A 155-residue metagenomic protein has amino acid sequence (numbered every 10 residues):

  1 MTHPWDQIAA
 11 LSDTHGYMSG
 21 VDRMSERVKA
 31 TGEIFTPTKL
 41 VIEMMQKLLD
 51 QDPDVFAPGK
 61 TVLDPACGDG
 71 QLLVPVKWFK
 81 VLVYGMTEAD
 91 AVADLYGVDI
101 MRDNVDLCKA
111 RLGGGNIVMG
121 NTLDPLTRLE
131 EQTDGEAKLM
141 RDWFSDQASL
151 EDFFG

Functional and structural regions predicted by a protein language model:
M1-G155: SAM-dependent methyltransferase catalytic region
